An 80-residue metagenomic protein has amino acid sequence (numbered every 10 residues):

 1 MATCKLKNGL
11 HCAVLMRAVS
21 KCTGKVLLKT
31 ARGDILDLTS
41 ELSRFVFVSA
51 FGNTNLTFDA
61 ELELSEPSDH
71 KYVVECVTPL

Functional and structural regions predicted by a protein language model:
M1, K21, N55-T57: A general secondary-structure signal for short beta-strands and their flanking turns/coil in non-transmembrane regions
M1, T23-T30: Generic detector of short, locally flexible boundary/turn motifs and exposed helical patches
M1-L10: Positively charged, low-complexity intrinsically disordered leader regions
L10-K25, D34-G52, H70-C76: Amphipathic alpha-helical interaction surfaces in cytosolic regulatory modules
C12, L28, T57-E61: Generic preference for well-ordered secondary structure
L27-T30, D34-I35, E63-L64: Structural preference for solvent-exposed beta-strand-turn elements and adjacent flexible terminal/loop segments within
G52-L80: C-terminal structural segments of small proteins and small subunits
